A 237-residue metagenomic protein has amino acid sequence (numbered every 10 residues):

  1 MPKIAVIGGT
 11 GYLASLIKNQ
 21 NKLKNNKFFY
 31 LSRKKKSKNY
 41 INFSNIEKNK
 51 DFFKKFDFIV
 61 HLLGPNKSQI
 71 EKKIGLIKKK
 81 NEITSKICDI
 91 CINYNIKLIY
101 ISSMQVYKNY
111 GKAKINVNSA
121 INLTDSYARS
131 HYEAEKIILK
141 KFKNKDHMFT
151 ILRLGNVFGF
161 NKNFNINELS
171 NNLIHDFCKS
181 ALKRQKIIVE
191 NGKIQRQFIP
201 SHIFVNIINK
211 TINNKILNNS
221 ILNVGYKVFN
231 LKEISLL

Functional and structural regions predicted by a protein language model:
P2-K24: N-terminal Rossmann NAD(P)H-binding glycine-rich loop of SDR-like oxidoreductase domains
F29-N49: Adenosine-cofactor binding site in Rossmann-like domains, unifying the SAM/SAH pocket of S-adenosylmethionine-dependent
F43-K79, V106, K112: NAD(P)H-binding glycine-rich loop region in Rossmannoid oxidoreductase-like domains and their noncatalytic homologs
F56, E71-I99: NAD(P)-cofactor binding segment of oxidoreductase domains
K86-S126: Conserved Rossmann-fold NAD(P)-dependent oxidoreductase catalytic core, especially the SDR/UDP-sugar
N122-T150, G155, A181-L182: Active-site Tyr-X1-5-Lys
Y132, N144-K145, V157-H175, K183-Q185 (+3 more regions): Glycine/proline-rich active-site loop of Rossmann-fold NAD(P)-dependent oxidoreductases
I207-K210, N214-L237: Mid/C-terminal beta-alpha module of Rossmann-like enzyme folds, strongest in SDR-family dehydrogenases/epimerases
